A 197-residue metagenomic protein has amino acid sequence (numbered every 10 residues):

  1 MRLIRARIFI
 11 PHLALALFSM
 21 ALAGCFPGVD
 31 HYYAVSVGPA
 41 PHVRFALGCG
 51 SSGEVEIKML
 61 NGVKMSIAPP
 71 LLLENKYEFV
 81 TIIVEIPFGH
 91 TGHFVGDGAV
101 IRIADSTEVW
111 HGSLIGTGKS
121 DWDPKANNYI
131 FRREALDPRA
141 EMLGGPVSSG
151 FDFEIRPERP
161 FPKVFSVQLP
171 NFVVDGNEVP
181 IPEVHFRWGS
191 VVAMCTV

Functional and structural regions predicted by a protein language model:
M1-R2, F26: N-terminal hydrophobic targeting signals that begin at the initiator methionine
R2-A14: Bacterial N-terminal signal peptides that target proteins for export
A21-G24: C-terminal motif of bacterial Sec signal peptides marking the signal peptidase cleavage site
F26-E54, L60-V63, N75-F79, G89-V197: Surface-exposed edge beta-strand/loop patches
L71-L73: Long, hydrophobic N-terminal alpha-helical segment
T81-V84: Extracellular/secreted glycoprotein ectodomains characterized by long, lumenal stretches of O-glycosylated
